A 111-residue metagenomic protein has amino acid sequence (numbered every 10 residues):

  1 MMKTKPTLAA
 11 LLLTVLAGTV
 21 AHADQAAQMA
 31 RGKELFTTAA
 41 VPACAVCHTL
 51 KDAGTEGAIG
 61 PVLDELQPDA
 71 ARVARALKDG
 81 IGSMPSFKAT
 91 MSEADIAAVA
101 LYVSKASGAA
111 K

Functional and structural regions predicted by a protein language model:
M1-A9: Bacterial N-terminal signal peptides that target proteins for export
A9-G18: Bacterial N-terminal signal peptides
T19-A39, R72, A110-K111: Electrostatic cytochrome c docking/interface patches
K33-T37, A45-I81, A89-T90: Gly/Gly-Pro-rich "capping" loops immediately C-terminal to redox-active cysteine motifs in periplasmic/lumenal
P42: Cys/His-enriched microdomains
T90-K111: C-terminal capping alpha-helices of c-type cytochrome domains
